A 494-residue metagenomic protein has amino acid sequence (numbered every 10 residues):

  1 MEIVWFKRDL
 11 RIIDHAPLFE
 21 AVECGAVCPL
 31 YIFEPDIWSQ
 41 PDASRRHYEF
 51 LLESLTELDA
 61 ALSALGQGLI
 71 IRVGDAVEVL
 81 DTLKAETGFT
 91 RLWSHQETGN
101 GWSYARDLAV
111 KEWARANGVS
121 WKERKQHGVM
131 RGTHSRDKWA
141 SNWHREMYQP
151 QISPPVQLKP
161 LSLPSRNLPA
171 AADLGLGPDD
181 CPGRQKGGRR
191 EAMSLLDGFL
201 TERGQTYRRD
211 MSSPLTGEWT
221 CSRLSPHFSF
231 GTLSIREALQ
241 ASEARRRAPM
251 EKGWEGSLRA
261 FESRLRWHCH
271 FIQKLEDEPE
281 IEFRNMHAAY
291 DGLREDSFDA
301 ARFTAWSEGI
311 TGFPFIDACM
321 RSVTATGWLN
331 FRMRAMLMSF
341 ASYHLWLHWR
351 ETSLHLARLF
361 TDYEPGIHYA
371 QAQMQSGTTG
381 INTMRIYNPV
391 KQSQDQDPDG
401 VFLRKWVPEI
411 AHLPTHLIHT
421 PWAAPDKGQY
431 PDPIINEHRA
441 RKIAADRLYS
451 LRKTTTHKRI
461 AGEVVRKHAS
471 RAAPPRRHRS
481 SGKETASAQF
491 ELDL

Functional and structural regions predicted by a protein language model:
M1-E262, I272, T379-L494: Active-site "lid/cap" and pocket-lining segments within catalytic core domains
R223-H412: Active-site-proximal binding-pocket segments
